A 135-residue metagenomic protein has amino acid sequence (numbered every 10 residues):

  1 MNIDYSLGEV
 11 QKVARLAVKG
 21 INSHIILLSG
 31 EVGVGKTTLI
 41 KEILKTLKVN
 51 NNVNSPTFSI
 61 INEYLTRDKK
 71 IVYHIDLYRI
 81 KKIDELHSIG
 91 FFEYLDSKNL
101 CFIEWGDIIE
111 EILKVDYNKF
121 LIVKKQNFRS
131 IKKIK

Functional and structural regions predicted by a protein language model:
M1, K45-K48, D84, F92-K135: Short phosphate-coordinating micro-motif centered on Lys-Gly-acidic
M1-K19: N-terminal pre-Walker A segment at the start of P-loop NTPase domains
I26-L28: Hydrophobic anchor at the beta1->P-loop junction of P-loop NTPases
V32: The conserved Walker
K36: Conserved lysine of the Walker
V49-Y64: Short beta-strand-centered segment that lines the nucleotide-binding/catalytic pocket of NTP-utilizing
T66-Y94, L100: Mid-chain, well-packed structural core segment of small domains
